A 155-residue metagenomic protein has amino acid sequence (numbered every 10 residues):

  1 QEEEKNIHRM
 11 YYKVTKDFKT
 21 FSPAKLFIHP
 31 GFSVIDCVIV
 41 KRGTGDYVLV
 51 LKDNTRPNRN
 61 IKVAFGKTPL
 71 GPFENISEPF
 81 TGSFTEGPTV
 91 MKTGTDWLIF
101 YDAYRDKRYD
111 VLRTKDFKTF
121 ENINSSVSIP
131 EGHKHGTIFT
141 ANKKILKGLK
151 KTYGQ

Functional and structural regions predicted by a protein language model:
Q1-Q155: Carbohydrate-active catalytic/glycan-binding domains of CAZyme proteins, especially the secreted or lumenal ectodomains
